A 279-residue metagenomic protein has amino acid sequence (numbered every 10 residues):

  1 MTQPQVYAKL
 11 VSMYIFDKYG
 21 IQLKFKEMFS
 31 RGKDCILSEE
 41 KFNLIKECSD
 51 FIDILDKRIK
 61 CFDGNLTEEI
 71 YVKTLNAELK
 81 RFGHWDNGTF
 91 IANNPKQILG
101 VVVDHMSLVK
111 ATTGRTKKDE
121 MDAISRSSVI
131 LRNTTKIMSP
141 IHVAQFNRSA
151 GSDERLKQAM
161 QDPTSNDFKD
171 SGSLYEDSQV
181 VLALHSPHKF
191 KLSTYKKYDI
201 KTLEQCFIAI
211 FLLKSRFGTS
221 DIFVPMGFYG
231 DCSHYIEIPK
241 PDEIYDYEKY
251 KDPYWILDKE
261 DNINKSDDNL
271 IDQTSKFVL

Functional and structural regions predicted by a protein language model:
T2-K24: P-loop NTPase switch/communication element
F16-E27, K33, K46-D53, E69-V101 (+3 more regions): C-terminal regions of RecA-like/P-loop NTPase motor modules
E40, L44-F62: A short helix-to-beta-strand connector/capping loop
K60-F62, I141, L182, I210: Hydrophobic/aromatic beta-strand patches that form the interior of the parallel beta-sheet core in alpha/beta enzyme
K60-Y71: Functional beta-strand-loop-alpha-helix junction segments that form "active/interaction loops" within catalytic
I91-I130: Helical hairpin unit composed of two closely spaced alpha helices linked by a short loop
V102, M138-Q145: Structural recognition of the conserved hydrophobic beta-strand(s) that form the central parallel beta-sheet of P-loop
L108, Q145-A150: Signature of the SF2 helicase/ATPase Hel1-core->accessory helical subdomain module
